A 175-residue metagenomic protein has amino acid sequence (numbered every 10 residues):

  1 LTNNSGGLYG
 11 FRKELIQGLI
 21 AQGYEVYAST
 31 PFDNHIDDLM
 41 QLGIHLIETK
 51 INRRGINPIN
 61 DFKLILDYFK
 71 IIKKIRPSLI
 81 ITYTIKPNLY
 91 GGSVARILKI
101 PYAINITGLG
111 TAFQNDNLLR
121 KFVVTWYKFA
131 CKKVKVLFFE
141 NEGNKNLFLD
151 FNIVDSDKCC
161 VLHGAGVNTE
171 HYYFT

Functional and structural regions predicted by a protein language model:
L1-I59, L147, N152, K158-V161: N-terminal strand-loop element at the rim of the active site of nucleotide-sugar-dependent glycosyltransferases
T2, A95-A112, Y127, F138 (+1 more regions): Active-site proximal beta-strand in glycosyltransferases
Y9-R12, I59-L66, P101-A103, T111-K133 (+1 more regions): Nucleotide-sugar donor phosphate/pyrophosphate-binding loop at the beta->alpha transition of glycosyltransferases
T30, I81-T82, F139-E140: Short beta-strand scaffold positions
H35, K86-P87, G143-K145: Alpha-helix capping/helix-boundary segments
I47, K128-F174: Donor nucleotide-sugar binding/catalytic pocket of nucleotide-sugar-dependent glycosyltransferases
I51-L79, L89, S93, I97 (+1 more regions): An amphipathic, basic-hydrophobic alpha-helix
T82-N88, I106: Short His-centered aromatic/hydrophobic patch
